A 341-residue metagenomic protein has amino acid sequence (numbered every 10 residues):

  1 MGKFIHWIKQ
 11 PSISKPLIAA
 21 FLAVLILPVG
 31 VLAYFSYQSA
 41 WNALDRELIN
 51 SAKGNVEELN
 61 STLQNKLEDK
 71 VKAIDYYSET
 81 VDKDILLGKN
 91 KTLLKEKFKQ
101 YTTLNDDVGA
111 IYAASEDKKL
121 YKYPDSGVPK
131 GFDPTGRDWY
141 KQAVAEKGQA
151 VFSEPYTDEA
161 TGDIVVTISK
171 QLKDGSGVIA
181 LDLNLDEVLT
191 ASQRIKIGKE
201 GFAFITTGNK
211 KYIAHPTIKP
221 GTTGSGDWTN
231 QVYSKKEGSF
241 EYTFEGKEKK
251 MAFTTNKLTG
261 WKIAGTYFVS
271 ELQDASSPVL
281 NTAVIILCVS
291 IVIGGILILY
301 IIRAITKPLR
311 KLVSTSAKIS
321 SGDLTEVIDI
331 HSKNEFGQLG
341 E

Functional and structural regions predicted by a protein language model:
K3-N42, R46: Extreme N-terminal signal-anchor transmembrane helix of membrane signaling/transducer proteins, especially in bacteria
I18, S36-K66, L86, N90 (+4 more regions): Juxtamembrane interface helices immediately C-terminal to a transmembrane segment
I26, K262-A264, V269-I328, F336: Cytoplasm-proximal transmembrane signaling helix
N50-E58, T62-Q149: Extracytoplasmic/periplasmic sensory segments of membrane signal-transduction proteins
K91-N105, V178-K219: Solvent-exposed, extracytoplasmic
T103-D107, E116-R194, T243: Extracytoplasmic/periplasmic ligand-binding sensor regions of membrane-associated signaling proteins
W139-K173, E200-F204, S225-T259, Y267: Membrane-proximal, non-catalytic sensory/regulatory domains of signal-transducing membrane proteins
S332-E341: HAMP-domain and HAMP-like amphipathic coiled-coil signaling helices that relay input from membrane sensors to cytosolic
